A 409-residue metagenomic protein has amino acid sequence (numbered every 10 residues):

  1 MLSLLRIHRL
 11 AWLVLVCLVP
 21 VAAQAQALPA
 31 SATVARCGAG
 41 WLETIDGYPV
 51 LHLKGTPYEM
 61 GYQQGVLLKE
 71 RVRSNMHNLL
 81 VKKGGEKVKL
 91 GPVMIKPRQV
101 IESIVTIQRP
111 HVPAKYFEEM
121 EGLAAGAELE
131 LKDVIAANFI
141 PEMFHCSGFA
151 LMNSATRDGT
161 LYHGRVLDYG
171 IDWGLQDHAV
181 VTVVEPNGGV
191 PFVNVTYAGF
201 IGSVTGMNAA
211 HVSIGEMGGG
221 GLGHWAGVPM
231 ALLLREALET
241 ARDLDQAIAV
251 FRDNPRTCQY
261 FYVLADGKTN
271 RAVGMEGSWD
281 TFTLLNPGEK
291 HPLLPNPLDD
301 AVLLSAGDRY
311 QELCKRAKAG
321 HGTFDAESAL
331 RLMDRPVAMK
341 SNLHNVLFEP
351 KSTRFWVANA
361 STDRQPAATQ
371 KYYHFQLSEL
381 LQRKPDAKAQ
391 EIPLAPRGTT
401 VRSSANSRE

Functional and structural regions predicted by a protein language model:
M1-W12: Bacterial N-terminal signal peptides that target proteins for export
A11-P20: Bacterial N-terminal signal peptides
V14, V105-P113, I135-F139: Short secondary-structure transition/capping motifs
V21-A25: Sec/Tat signal peptide C-region and signal peptidase I cleavage site
A27-E119, L123, S154-Y162, V166-E409: C-terminal, well-structured catalytic/ligand-binding subdomain of enzymes
L123-R165: Gly/Pro-rich turn-and-neighbor structural signature
